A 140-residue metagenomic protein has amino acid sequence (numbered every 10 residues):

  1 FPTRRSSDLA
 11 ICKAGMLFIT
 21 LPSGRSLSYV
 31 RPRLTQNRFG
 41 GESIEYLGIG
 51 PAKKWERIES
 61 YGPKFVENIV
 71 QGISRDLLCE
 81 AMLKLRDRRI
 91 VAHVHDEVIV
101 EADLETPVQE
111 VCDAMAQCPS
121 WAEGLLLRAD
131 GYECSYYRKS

Functional and structural regions predicted by a protein language model:
R4-S140: Conserved catalytic core of nucleotide polymerization and phosphodiester-bond processing enzymes
